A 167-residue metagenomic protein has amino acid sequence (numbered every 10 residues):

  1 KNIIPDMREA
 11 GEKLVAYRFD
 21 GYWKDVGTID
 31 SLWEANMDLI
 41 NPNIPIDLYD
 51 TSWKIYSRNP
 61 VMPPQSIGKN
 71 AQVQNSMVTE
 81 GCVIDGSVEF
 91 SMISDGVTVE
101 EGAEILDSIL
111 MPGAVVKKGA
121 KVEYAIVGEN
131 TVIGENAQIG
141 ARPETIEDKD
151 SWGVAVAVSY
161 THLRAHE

Functional and structural regions predicted by a protein language model:
K1-R164: Left-handed beta-helix
